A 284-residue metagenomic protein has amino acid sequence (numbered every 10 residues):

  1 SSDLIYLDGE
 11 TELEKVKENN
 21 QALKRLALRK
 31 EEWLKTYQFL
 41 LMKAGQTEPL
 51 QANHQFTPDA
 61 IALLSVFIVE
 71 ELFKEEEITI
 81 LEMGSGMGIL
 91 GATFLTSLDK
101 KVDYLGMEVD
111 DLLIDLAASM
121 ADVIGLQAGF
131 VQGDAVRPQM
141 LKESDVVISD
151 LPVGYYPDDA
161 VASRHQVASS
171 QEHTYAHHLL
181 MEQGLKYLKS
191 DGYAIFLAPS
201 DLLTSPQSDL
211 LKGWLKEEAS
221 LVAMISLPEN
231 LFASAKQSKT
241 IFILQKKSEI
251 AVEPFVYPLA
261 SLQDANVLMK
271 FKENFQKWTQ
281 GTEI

Functional and structural regions predicted by a protein language model:
E75-G86: Conserved class I S-adenosyl-L-methionine
M87-K101: Conserved SAM-binding loop of SAM-dependent methyltransferases across substrates and taxa, primarily the Class I
A117-A118: Conserved SAM-binding loop
R137-I148: A short acidic, Gly/Pro-enriched loop at the edge of an enzyme's catalytic core that lines a small-molecule cofactor
D150-L180, D201: Mobile active-site "lid"/loop adjacent to the S-adenosyl-L-methionine
H173-N230: Conserved Class I SAM-dependent methyltransferase catalytic core
K236-I284: Flexible, glycine-/basic-rich loop-and-beta segments that form/coincide with the SAM-dependent methyltransferase
